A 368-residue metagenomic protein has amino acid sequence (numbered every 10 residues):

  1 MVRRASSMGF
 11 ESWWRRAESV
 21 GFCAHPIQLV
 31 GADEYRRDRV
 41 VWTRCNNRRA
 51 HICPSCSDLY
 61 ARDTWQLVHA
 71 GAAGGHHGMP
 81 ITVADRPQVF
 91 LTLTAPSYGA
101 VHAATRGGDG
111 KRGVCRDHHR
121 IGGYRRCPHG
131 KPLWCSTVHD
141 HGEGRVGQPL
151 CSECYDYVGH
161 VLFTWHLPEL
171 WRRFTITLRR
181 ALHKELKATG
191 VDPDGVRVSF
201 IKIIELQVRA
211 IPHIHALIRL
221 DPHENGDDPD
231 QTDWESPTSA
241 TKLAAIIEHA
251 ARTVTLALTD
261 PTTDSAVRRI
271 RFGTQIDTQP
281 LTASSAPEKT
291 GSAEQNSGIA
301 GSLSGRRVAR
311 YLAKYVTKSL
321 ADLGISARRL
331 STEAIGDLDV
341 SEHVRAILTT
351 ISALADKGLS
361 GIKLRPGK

Functional and structural regions predicted by a protein language model:
M1-A61, A70, T274-K368: Long, low-complexity, charged/polar intrinsically disordered accessory regions
R48-H51, W165-E169, R173, T238 (+3 more regions): Generic recognition of stable, solvent-exposed alpha-helical segments in well-folded globular domains
C53, L91, D192-D227, L312: Histidine-centered divalent-metal-coordination microenvironment in nucleic-acid enzymes
A61-W65, G99-A104, N225-D228, L320-A321: Short helix/loop capping segments that flank catalytic or ligand/cofactor-binding pockets
V68-M79: Short cysteine/histidine-rich metal-coordination sites, predominantly Zn2+-binding motifs
H77-K202, L206: Signature for HUH/AEP ssDNA processing cores
P212-L217, V254-G298: Acidic/histidine-rich catalytic neighborhood
L217-A266: Helical (often loop-to-helix) elements that flank the catalytic cores of nucleotide-handling enzymes
